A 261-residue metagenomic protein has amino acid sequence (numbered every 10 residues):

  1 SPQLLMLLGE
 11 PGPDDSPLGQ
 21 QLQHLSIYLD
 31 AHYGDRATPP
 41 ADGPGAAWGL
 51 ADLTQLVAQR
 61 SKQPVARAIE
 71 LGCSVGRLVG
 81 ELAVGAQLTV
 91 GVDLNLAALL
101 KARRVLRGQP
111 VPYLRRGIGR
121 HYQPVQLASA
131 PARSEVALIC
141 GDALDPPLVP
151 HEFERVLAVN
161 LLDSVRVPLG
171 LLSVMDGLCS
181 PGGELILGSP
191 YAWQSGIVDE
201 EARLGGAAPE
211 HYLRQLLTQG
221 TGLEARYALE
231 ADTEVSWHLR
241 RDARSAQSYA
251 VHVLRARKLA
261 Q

Functional and structural regions predicted by a protein language model:
D42-V65: Conserved alpha-helix/loop element of class I SAM-dependent methyltransferases that forms part of the SAM/SAH-binding
V75-G85: Conserved SAM-binding loop of SAM-dependent methyltransferases across substrates and taxa, primarily the Class I
N95: Conserved SAM/SAH-binding beta-strand->alpha-helix loop
R104-L144: S-adenosyl-L-methionine
G141-V156: A short acidic, Gly/Pro-enriched loop at the edge of an enzyme's catalytic core that lines a small-molecule cofactor
L169-P181: A short glycine-rich, Lys/Arg-flanked "PGG" loop and its adjoining helix->strand segment in the class I
G182-P190: Conserved beta-strand signature within the Rossmann-like core of class I S-adenosyl-L-methionine
V198-A231: Conserved Class I S-adenosyl-L-methionine
